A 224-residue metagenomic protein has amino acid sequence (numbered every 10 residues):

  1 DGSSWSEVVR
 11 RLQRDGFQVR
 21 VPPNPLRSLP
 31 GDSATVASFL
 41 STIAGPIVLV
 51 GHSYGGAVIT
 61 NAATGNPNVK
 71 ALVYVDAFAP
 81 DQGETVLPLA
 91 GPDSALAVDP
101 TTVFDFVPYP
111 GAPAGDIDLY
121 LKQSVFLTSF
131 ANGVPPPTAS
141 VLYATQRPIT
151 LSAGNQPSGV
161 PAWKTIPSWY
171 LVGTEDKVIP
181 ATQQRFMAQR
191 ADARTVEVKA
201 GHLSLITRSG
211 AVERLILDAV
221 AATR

Functional and structural regions predicted by a protein language model:
D1-L29, I47, G65-N68: Conserved HGGG/HGGXW glycine-rich cap/lid loop of the alpha/beta-hydrolase fold
G31-I47: Conserved acidic catalytic loop of the alpha/beta-hydrolase fold
V50-G55, I59: Gly/Ala-rich beta-loop-alpha elbow adjacent to hydrolase catalytic centers
N68-V69, V73-P113, T150-A153: Flexible "cap/lid" loop of the alpha/beta hydrolase fold
L72, P167-D176: Conserved strand-to-loop "acid loop" that flanks and positions the catalytic carboxylate
V141-A162: Active-site nucleophile elbow and catalytic-triad environment of alpha/beta-hydrolase enzymes
W163-S168, R190-A193: Short, proline-enriched alpha-helix->beta-strand connector loops that line the catalytic pocket of alpha/beta-hydrolase
T174-A200, I206, D218-A219: Conserved loop-alpha-helix segment in the C-terminal half of the alpha/beta-hydrolase fold that carries the catalytic
